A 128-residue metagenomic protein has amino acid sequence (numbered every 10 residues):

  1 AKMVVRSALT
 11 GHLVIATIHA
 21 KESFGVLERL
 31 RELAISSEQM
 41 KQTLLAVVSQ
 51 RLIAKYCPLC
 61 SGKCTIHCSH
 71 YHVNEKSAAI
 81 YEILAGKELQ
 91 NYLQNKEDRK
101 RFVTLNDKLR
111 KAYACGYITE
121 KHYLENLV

Functional and structural regions predicted by a protein language model:
A1-V128: Short, flexible helix-loop junctions that flank or precede catalytic/ligand sites
